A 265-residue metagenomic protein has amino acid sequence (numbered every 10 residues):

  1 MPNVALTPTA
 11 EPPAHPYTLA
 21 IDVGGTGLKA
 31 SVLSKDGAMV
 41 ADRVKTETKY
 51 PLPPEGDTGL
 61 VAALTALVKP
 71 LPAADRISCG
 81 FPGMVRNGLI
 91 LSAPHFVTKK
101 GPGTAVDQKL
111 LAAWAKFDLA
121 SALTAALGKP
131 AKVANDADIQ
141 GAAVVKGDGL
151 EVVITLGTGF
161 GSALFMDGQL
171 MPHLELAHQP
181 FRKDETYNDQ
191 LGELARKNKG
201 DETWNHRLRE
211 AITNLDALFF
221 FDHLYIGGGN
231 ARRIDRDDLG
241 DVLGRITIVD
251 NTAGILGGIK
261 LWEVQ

Functional and structural regions predicted by a protein language model:
P2-A62, G103, Q169-K197: Short glycine-rich, Thr/Ser-proximal phosphate-binding strand/loop in the N-terminal lobe of ATP-dependent enzymes
H15-P16, G128-K129, G147-E151, T158-F160 (+1 more regions): Short coil/turn connectors at secondary-structure junctions
T18-D22, R76-S78, E151-T155, Y225: Short glycine-aspartate micro-motif
L28-V32, G83, A142, F160-M166: Short beta-strand scaffold segments in enzyme catalytic cores
K49-A73, E185-Y225, N230-Q265: Adenine-nucleotide phosphate-binding core of ATP-dependent small-molecule kinases
P53-T65, D75-R76, V85-A143, D189-Q190 (+1 more regions): Glycine-rich phosphate-binding loop and adjoining helix at the ATP-binding site of ATP-dependent phosphoryl-transfer
F81, L156-T158, G228-G229: Short secondary-structure boundary segments
G149-V152, T158-F181: Anionic-ligand binding region
